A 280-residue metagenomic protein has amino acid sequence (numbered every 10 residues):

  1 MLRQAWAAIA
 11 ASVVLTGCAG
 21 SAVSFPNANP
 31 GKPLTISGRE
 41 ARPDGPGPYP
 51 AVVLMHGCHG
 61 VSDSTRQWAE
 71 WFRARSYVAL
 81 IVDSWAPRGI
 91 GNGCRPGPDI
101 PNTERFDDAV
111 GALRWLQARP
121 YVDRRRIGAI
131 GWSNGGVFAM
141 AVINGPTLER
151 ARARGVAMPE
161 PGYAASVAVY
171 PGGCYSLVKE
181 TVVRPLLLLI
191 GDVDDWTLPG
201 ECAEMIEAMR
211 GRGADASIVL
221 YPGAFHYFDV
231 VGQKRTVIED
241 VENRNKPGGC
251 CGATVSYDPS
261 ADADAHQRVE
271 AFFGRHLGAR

Functional and structural regions predicted by a protein language model:
C18-G47: N-terminal cap/lid segment of alpha/beta-hydrolase-fold proteins
A28, P101-V182: Primarily recognizes the serine-hydrolase "nucleophile elbow" in alpha/beta-hydrolase and SGNH/GDSL folds
G45-Y49, L54-N92, R150, Y175-S176 (+1 more regions): Short substrate-entry loop that stabilizes the transition state in hydrolases
H59, D63-R66, W71, S84-E104 (+3 more regions): Cap/lid segment of the alpha/beta-hydrolase catalytic domain
L188-I190: Short beta-strand/loop motif that positions the catalytic acidic residue of the alpha/beta-hydrolase fold
V193-T197, H226-Y227: Acidic catalytic loop of the alpha/beta-hydrolase fold
L198-A208, Q233: Short alpha-helix in the alpha/beta-hydrolase fold that links the catalytic acid
D215-R280: C-terminal catalytic histidine-bearing segment of alpha/beta-hydrolase fold enzymes
